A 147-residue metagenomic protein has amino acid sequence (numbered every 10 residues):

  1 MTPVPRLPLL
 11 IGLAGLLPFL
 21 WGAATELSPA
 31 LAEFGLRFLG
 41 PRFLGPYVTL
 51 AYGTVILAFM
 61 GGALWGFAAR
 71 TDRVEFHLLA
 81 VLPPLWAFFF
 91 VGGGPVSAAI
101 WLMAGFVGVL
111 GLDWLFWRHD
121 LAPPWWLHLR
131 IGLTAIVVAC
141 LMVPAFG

Functional and structural regions predicted by a protein language model:
M1-A14: N-terminal membrane topogenic signal
G15-P18, L78-F88, L129-P144: Small-residue-rich segments of transmembrane alpha-helices in multi-pass membrane proteins, especially helix faces
G22-L27, F89-P95, V137-G147: Hydrophobic alpha-helical transmembrane segments in multi-pass integral membrane proteins
L27-F43: Membrane-interface helix termini and inter-helical loops of multi-pass transporters
F43, V91-G108: Transmembrane helix-loop-helix
P46-L64, G108-V109: Hydrophobic, membrane-facing alpha-helical anchors
F59-F90: Helix-adjacent hinge/juxtasegments
L112-V137: Interfacial loop-to-transmembrane junctions
